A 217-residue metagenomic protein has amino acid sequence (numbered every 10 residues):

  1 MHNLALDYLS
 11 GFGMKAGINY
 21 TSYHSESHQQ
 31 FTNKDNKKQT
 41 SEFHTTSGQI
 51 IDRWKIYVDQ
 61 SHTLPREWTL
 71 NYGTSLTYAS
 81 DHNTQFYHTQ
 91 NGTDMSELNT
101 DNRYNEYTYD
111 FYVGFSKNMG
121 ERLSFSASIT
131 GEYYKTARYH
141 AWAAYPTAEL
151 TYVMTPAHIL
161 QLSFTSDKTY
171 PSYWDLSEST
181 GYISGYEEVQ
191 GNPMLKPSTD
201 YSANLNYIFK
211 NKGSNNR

Functional and structural regions predicted by a protein language model:
M1-R138, P146, V153: Face-selective signature of the C-terminal outer-membrane beta-barrel domain
W54, Y109, A144, V189 (+1 more regions): Exposed loop/turn and edge beta-strand positions of beta-sandwich/beta-sheet ligand-binding modules
G73, S126-T130, S163-T165, S198 (+1 more regions): Generic beta-strand/beta-sheet core signal
Y104, K168-R217: Outer-membrane beta-barrel signature, preferentially recognizing the C-terminal barrel domain of Gram-negative
